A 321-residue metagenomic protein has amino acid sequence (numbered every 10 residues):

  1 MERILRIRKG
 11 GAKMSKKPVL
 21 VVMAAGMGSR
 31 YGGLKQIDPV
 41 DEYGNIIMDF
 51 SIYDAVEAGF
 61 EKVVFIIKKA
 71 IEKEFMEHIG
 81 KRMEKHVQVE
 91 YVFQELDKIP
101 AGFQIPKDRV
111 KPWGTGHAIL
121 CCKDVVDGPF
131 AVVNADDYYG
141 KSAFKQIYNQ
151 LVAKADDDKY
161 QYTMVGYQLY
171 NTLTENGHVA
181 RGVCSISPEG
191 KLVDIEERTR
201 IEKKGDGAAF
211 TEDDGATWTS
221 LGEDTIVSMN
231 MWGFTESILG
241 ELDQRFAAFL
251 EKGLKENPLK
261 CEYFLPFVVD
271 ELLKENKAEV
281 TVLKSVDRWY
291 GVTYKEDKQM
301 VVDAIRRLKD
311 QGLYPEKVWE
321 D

Functional and structural regions predicted by a protein language model:
E2-A25, E42-V132, Y139-Q146, A153: Conserved N-terminal catalytic core of the sugar/cofactor nucleotidyltransferase
E74-F75, S142, E241, V268 (+1 more regions): Phosphate- and divalent-cation-binding pockets in alpha/beta enzyme and binding domains that engage nucleotide-derived
A101-P112, G177-G182, E296-M300: Short, surface-exposed amphipathic charged segments that create phosphate/polyanion-binding patches used for binding
K141-M229, E236: Conserved core of the sugar-phosphate nucleotidyltransferase
I226, T281-D287: Catalytic beta-strand/loop signature of glycosyltransferases that borders the donor
T235, Y294: Short, conserved phosphate/pyrophosphate- and ester-handling motifs at nucleotide-, phospho-/glycolipid
L242-A278: A C-terminal functional module that forms or caps the active site or interfaces directly with catalytic machinery
D297-D321: Generic C-terminus detector
